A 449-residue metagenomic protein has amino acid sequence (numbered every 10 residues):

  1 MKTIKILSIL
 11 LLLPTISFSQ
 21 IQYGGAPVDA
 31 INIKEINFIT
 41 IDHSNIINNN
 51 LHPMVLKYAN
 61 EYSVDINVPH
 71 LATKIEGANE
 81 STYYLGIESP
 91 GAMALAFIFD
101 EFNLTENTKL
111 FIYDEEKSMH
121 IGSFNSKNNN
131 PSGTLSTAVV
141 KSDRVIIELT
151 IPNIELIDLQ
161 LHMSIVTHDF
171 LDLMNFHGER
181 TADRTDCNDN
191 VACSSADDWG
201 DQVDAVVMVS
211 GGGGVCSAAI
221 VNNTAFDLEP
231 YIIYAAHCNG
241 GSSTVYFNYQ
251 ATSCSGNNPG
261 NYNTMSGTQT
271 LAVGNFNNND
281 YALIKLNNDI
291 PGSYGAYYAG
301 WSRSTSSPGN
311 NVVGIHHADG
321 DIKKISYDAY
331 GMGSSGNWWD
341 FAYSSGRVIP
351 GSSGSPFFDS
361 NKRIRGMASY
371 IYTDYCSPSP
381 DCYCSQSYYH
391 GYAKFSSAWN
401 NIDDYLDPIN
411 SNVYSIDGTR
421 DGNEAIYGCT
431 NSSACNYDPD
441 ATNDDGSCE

Functional and structural regions predicted by a protein language model:
M1-G24: Bacterial Sec-dependent N-terminal signal peptides
P14-S19, I416-E449: Primarily marks secretory-pathway-exposed extracellular/lumenal segments that are disulfide- and glycosylation-prone
Q20-E88, H168-C187, A192: A short aromatic-anchored loop/beta-hairpin motif
N103-S118: Short, surface-exposed beta-strand/strand-loop-strand elements in extracellular ectodomains
E116-I146, T150-E155: Beta-sandwich interaction modules
V140-V215, A219-F341: Serine endopeptidase catalytic core focused on the charge-relay Asp
A219-E229, G346-A368: Catalytic nucleophile loop of clan PA
I232, N258-M265, G274, F358-A425: C-terminal subregion of chymotrypsin/trypsin-like serine protease catalytic domains
